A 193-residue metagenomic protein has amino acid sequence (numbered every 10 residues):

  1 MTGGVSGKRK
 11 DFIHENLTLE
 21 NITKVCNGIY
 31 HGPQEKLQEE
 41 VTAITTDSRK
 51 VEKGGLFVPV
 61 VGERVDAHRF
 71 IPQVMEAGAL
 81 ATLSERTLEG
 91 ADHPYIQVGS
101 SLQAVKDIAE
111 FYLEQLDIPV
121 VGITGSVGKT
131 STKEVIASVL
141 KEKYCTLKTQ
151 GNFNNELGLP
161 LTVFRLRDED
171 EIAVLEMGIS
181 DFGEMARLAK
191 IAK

Functional and structural regions predicted by a protein language model:
M1-D107: N-terminal leader/targeting and accessory segments in enzymes
T23-K24, A104-K193: Phosphate-binding loop of NTP-binding sites
